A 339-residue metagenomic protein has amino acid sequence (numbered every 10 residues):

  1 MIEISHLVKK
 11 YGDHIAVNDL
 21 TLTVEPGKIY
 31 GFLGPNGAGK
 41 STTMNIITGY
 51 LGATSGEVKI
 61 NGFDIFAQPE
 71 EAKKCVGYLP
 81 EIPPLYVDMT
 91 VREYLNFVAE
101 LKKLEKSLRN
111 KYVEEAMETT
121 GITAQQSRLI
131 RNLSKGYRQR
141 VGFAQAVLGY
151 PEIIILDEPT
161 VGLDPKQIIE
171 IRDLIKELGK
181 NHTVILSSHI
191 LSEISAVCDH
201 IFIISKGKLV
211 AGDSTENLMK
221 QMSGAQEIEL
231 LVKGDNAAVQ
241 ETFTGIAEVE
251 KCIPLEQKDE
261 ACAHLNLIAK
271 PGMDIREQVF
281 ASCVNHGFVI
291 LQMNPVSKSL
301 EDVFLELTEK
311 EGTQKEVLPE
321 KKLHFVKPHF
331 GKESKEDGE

Functional and structural regions predicted by a protein language model:
I2-I4, K9-S205, V210-A211: ABC transporter nucleotide-binding domains
E115-A116, L133, D259-E260, S299-L300: Short secondary-structure capping/turn micro-motifs that flank functional sites
G121, V249-L255, V289-N294: A short linear hydrophobic-aromatic micro-motif
D173-L186, I190-I268: ABC transporter nucleotide-binding domain
K270-E339: C-terminal coupling/interaction segments
